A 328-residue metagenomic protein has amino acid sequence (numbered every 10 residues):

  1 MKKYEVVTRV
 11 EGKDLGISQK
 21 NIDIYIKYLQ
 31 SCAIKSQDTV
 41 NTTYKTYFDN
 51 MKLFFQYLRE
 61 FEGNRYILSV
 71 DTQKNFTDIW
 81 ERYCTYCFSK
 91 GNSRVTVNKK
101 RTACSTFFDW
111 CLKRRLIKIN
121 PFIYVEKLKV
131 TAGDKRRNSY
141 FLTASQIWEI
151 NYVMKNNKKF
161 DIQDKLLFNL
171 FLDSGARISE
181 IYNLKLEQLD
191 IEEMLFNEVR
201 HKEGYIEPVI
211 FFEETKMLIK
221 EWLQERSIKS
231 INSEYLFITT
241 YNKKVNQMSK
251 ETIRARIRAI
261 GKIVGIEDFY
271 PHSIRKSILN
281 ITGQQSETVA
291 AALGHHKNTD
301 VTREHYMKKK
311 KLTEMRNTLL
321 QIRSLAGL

Functional and structural regions predicted by a protein language model:
M1-V6, V10, L320-L328: C-terminal secondary-structure termini that scaffold catalytic or DNA-interacting sites
I24-R137: N-terminal core-binding DNA-recognition domain of tyrosine recombinases/integrases
S89, G133-F160: Long, amphipathic, Lys/Arg-enriched alpha-helical "connector/arm" segment
W148-I178: Basic, Lys/Arg- and aromatic-enriched nucleic-acid-binding interface segment
N169, S273-K297: C-terminal catalytic core of tyrosine-transesterase DNA break-rejoin enzymes
S174, S179, N183-M217: Conserved tyrosine-mediated DNA breakage-rejoining catalytic core shared by Y-recombinases
R200-K202, G294-L320: Catalytic-site neighborhood detector that most strongly recognizes the C-terminal catalytic loop/helix of tyrosine
F212-I266: Active-site/catalytic core of tyrosine-dependent DNA strand-transfer enzymes
